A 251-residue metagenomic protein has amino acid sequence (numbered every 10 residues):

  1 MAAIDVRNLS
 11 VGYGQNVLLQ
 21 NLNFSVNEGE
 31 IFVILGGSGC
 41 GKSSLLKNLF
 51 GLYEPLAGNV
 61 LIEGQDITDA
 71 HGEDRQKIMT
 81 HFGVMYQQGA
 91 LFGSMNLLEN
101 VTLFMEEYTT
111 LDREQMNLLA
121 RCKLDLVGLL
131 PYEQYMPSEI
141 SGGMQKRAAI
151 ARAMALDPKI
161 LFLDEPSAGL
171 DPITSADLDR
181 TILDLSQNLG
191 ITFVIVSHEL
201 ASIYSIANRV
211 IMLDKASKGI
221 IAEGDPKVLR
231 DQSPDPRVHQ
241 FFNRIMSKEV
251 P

Functional and structural regions predicted by a protein language model:
F50: Helix-to-loop junction immediately C-terminal to a conserved catalytic motif
G58-D66: Conserved ABC transporter NBD signature motif
R113-P131: Conserved ABC ATPase "signature" region
M136-I140, M144: Conserved ABC ATPase signature
A155-K159: A short, proline-enriched helix->beta-strand linker immediately N-terminal to the Walker B motif in ABC-type P-loop
L161-D164: Catalytic Walker B motif of ABC-type/P-loop ATPase nucleotide-binding domains
A216-F241: Conserved beta-strand-loop-alpha-helix hinge in the C-terminal portion of ABC ATPase nucleotide-binding domains
